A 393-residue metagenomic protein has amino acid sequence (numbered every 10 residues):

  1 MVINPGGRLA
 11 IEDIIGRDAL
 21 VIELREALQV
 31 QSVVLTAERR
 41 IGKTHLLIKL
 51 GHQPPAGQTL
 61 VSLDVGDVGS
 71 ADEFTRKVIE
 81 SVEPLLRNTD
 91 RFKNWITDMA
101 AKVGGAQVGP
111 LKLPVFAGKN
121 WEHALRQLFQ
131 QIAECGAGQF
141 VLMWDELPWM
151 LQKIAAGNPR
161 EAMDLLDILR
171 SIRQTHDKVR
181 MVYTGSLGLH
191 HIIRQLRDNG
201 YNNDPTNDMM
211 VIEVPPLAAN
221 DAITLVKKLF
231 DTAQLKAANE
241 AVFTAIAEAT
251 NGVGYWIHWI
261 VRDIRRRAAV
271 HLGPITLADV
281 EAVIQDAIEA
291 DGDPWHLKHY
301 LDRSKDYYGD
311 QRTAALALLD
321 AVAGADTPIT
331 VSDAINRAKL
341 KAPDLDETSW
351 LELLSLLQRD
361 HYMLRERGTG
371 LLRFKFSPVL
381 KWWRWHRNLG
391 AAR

Functional and structural regions predicted by a protein language model:
M1-Q53: Walker A/P-loop-proximal flanking segment of P-loop NTPase domains
V30-A156, V179, L345-T348: P-loop NTPase nucleotide-binding core
G138-F140, W149-I154, N158-A249, D263-W295 (+1 more regions): The catalytic "switch" region of P-loop NTPases
N239, E248, G252-E347, A392-R393: Winged-helix-like regulatory helical subdomains adjacent to P-loop NTPase cores
K341-D360: Short amphipathic alpha-helical interaction segments
Q358-T369: A short, conserved structural fragment
T369-F376: Minor-groove-contacting beta-hairpin "wing" of winged helix-turn-helix DNA-binding domains
S377-R393: Short, amphipathic alpha-helical interaction segments positioned at domain boundaries
